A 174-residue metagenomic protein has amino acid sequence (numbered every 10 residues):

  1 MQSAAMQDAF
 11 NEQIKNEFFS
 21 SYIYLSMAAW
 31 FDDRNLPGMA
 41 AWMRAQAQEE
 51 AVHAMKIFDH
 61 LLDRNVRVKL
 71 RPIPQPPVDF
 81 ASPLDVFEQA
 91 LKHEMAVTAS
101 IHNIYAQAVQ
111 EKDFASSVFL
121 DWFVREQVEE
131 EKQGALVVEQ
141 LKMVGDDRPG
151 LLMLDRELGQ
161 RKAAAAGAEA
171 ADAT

Functional and structural regions predicted by a protein language model:
M1-T174: Iron-associated oxidoreductase/ferritin-like identity signal
